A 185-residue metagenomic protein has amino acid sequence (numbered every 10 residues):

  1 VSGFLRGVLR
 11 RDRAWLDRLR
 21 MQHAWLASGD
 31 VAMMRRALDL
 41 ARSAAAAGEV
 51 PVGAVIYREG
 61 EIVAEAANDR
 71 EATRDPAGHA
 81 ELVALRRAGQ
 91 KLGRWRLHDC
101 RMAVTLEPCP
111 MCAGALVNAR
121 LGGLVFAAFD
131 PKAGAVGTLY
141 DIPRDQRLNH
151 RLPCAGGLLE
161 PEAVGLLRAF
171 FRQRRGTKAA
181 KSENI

Functional and structural regions predicted by a protein language model:
V1-A44, M111, A115-I185: Zinc-dependent deaminase
G29, V50-V52: Short loop/turn microsegments at loop-to-beta-strand junctions
V52-R58: Short beta-strand scaffold segments in enzyme catalytic cores
R58-E59, R86: A cytosolic small-molecule/anion-sensing beta-strand core signal
A72-V83: A short, polar/charged loop-to-alpha-helix boundary motif
R94-L106: Immediate flanking context of iron-sulfur cluster ligation sites
